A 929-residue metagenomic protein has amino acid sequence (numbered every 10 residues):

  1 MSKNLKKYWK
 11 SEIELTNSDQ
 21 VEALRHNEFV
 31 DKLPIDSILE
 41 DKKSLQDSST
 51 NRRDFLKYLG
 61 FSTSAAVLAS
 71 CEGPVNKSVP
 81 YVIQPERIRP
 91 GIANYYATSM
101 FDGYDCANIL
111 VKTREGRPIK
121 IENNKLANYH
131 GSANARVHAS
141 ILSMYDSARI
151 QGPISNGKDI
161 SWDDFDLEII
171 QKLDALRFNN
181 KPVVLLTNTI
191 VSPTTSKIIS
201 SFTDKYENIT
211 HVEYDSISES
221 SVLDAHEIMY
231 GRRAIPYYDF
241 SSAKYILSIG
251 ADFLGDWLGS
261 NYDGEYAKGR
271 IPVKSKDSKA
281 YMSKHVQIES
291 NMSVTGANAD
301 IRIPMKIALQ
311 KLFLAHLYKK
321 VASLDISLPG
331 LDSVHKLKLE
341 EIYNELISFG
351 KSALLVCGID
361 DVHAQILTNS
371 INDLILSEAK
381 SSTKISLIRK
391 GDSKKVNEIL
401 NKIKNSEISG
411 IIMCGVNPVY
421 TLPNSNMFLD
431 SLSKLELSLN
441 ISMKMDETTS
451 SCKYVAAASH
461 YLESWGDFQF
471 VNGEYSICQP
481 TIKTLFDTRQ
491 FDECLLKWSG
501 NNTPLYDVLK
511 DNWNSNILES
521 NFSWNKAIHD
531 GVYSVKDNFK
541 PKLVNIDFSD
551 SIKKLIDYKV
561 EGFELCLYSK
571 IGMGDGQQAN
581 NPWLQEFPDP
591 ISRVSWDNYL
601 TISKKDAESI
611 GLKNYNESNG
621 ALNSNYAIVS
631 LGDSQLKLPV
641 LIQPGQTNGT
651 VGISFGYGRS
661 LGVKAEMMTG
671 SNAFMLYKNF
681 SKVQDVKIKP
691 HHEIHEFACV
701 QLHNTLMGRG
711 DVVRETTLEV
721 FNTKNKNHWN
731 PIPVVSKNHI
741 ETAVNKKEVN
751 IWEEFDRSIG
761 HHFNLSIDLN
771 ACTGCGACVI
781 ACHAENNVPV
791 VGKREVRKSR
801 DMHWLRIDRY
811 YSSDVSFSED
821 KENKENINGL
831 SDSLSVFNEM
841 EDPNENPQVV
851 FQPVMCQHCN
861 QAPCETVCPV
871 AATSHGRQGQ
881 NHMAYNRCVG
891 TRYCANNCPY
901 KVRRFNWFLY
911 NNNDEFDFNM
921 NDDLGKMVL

Functional and structural regions predicted by a protein language model:
S2-V334, L339-E340, V594-N598, K605-S609 (+3 more regions): N-terminal export/assembly segments and adjacent metallocofactor-ligating motifs of anaerobic energy-metabolism
V184-L186, I246-G250, L354-V356, S409-G415 (+3 more regions): Structural motif
T210-M229, S290-V294, L376-N405: Short connector loops at secondary-structure junctions
D256-D277, P423-S438, E474-I477: A short, gly/pro- and small-residue-rich
I301-I403, N516: Active-site phosphate/pyrophosphate-binding segments
K444-C478, M802, N906-V928: Flexible glycine/proline-rich, aromatic-decorated loop/lid segments
T484-K540, R794: N-terminal leader/propeptide and maturation segments of large enzyme subunits in energy/redox metabolism and hydrolases
S515-S592: Long, low-complexity segments enriched in small/aliphatic residues
